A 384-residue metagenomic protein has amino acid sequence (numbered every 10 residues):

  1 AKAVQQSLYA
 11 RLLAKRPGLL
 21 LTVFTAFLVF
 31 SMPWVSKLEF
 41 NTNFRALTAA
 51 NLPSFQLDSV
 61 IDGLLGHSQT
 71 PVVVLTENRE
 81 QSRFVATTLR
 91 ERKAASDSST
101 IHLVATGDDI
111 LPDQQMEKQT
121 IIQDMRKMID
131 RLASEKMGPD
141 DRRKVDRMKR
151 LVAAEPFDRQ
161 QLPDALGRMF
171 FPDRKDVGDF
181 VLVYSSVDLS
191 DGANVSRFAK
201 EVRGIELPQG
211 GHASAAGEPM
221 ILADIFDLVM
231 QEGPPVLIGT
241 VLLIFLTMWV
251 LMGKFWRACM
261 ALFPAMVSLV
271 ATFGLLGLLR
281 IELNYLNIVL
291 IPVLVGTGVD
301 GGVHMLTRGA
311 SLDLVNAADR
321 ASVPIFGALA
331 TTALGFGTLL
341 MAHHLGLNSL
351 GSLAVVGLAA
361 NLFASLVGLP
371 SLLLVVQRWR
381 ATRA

Functional and structural regions predicted by a protein language model:
A1-L47, S190, R197-A384: Membrane-embedded transmembrane helical bundles of large multi-pass transporters/channels
A10-R11, R16-L19, V35-E80, Q161-M169 (+1 more regions): Solvent-exposed, non-transmembrane loop/terminal regulatory segments of multi-pass membrane proteins
L47, Q81-A86, Q114-E117, K136 (+1 more regions): Solvent-exposed, non-transmembrane alpha-helical starts
D62-G66, M169-R174, V250-L251, L329: Replace "in large, NTP-powered and nucleic-acid-processing enzymes" with "in large, NTP-powered factors and other
T70-T76, G167-K200: A short beta-strand structural signal in non-transmembrane regions
V73-D124: Soluble catalytic regions of membrane-associated enzymes that act on cell-envelope and secretory-pathway components
V85-K93, N194-I205: Short amphipathic alpha-helices in soluble, non-transmembrane regions that often serve as interface/regulatory elements
H102-S185: Extracytoplasmic
